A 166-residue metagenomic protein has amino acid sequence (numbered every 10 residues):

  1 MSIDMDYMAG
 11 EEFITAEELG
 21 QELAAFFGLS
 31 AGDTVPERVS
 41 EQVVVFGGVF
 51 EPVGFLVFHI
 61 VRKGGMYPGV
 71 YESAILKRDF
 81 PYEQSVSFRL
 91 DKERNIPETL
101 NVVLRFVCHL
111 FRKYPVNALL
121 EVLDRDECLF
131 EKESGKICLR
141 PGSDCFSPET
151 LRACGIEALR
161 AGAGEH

Functional and structural regions predicted by a protein language model:
M1-E41, V45-G47, A163-H166: Short, extreme N-terminal segment that most often corresponds to the first beta-strand
D4, R105-H166: Acidic, proline/glycine-rich low-complexity IDRs
M8, S87-R89, E121: Residues in well-ordered beta-strands of folded domains
M8-E11, T15-E17, Q21, I96-V116: Charged, amphipathic alpha-helical segments and their flanking helix caps
E11, T15, P52, V102 (+1 more regions): Non-membrane alpha-helical secondary structure
L23, F58, V86-F88, V103 (+1 more regions): Hydrophobic beta-strand residues in large extracellular and virion-surface proteins
L29-P97: Short, intrinsically disordered low-complexity segments
